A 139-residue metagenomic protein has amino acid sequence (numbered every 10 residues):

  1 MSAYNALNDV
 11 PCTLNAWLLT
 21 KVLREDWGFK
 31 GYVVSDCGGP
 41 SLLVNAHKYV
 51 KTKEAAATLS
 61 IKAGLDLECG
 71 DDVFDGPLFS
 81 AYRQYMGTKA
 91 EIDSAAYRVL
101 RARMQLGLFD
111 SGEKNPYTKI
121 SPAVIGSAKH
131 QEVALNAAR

Functional and structural regions predicted by a protein language model:
M1-R139: Glycoside hydrolase catalytic-domain context in secreted enzymes
